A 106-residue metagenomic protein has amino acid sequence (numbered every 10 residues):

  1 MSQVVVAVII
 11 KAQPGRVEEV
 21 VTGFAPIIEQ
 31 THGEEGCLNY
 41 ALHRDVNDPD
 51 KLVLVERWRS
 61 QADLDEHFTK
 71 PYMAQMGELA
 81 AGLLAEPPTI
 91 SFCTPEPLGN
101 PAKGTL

Functional and structural regions predicted by a protein language model:
S2, H43-D48, M76-L106: Glycine-rich beta-strand-turn "strand-cap" elements at beta-sheet edges
V4-I10, A41-F68, T89, L106: Short, well-ordered beta-strand segments in beta-rich or mixed alpha/beta enzyme and ligand-binding folds
V4-L38, L42: N-terminal first-folded block
G15, I27, Y72, E96-L98: Hydrophobic residues in alpha-helical membrane-spanning segments
G15-V17, N47, D63, P97: Generic "edge-of-domain/loop-turn" microfeature
P26-L38, R57-S91: An amphipathic, aromatic/His-enriched active-site/gating alpha helix that lines ligand/cofactor pockets
